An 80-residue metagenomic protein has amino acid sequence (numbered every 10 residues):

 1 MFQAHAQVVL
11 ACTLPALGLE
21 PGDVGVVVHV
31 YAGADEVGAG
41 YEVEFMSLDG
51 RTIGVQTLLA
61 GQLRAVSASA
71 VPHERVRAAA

Functional and structural regions predicted by a protein language model:
F2-A80: Basic/aromatic-rich interaction segments and small domains that mediate binding to polyanionic partners
